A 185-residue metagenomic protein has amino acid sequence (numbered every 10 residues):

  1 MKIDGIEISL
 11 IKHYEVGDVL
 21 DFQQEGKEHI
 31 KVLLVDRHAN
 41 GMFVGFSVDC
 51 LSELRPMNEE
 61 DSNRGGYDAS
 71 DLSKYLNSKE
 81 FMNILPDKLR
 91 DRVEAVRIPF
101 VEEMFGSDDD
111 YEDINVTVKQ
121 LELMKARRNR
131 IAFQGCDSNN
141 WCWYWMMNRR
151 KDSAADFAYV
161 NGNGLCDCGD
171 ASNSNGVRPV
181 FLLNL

Functional and structural regions predicted by a protein language model:
M1-L185: Collagenous Gly-X-Y triple-helix signature in extracellular proteins
